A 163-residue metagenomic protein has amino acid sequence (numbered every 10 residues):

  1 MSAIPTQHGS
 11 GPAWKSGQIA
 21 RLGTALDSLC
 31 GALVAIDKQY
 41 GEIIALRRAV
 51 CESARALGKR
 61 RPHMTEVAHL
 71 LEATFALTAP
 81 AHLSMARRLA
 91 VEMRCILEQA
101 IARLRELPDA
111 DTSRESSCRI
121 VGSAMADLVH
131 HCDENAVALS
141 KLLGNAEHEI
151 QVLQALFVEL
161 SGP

Functional and structural regions predicted by a protein language model:
A3-P163: Long, low-complexity or tandemly repetitive, helically biased scaffold regions used for multimeric assembly/adhesion
